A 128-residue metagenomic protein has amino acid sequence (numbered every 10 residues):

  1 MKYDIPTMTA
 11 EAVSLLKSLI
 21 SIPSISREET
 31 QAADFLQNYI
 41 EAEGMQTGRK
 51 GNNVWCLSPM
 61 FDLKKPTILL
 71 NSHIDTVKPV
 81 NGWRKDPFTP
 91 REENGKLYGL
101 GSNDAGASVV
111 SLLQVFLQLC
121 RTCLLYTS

Functional and structural regions predicted by a protein language model:
M1-P79: N-terminal helical capping/dimerization or prosegment-like subdomains of hydrolases acting on amide or phosphate bonds
Q31, N81-W83, L112: Short, function-defining helix-loop hinge/capping sites that tune catalysis or transport
N38, Q114-L117, R121: Short, well-ordered alpha-helices that flank and scaffold nucleotide-derived cofactor binding pockets
G48-G51, R91-G95: Short, ordered beta-strand-loop transition motifs
V77-E92: Acidic-glycine-rich active-site phosphate/pyrophosphate-binding loop
E93-N103: Short pre-catalytic strand/loop immediately N-terminal to key active-site residues, enriched for Gly-Thr
G101-F116: Active-site alpha-helical elements of protease catalytic centers
Y126-T127: Conserved small/polar residues in nucleotide/adenosyl-binding loops
